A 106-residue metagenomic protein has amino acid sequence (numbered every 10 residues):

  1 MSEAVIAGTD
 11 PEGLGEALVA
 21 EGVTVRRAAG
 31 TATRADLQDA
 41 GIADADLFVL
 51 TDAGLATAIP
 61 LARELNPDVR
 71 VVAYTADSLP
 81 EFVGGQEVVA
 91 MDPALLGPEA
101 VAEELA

Functional and structural regions predicted by a protein language model:
M1-A106: Cytosolic regulatory regions of ion transport systems
